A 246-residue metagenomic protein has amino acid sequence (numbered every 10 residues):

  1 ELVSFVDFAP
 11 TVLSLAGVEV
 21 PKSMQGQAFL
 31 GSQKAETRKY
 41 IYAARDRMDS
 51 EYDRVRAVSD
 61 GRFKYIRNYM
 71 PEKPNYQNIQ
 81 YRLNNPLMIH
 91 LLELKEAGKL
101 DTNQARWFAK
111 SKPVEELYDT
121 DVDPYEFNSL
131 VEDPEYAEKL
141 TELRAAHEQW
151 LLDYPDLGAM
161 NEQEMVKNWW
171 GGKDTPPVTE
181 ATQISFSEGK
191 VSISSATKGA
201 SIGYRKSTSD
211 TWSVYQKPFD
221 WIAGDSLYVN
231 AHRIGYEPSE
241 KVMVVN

Functional and structural regions predicted by a protein language model:
E1-D60, S129, Y136-A145, E164: Polar, surface-exposed loop/tail segments that function as active-site lids or cofactor/substrate-recognition elements
F8-L13, L117-D123, Y204: Beta-strand elements within well-structured catalytic alpha/beta cores of enzymes that handle phosphate/sulfate esters
S14-G17, V122, E132, L152: Residues at helix-coil transition
E36-T37, S59, K112, S187 (+1 more regions): A short, polar/charged loop/turn motif at coil->beta-strand junctions and beta-hairpin connectors
K39-Y40, R62, V114, K190 (+2 more regions): A residue-level signal for beta-strand positions that form part of recognition/binding surfaces within mature
M48-E132, K139, M160-N161, S192-S194: C-terminal, low-complexity/hydrophilic appendages and adjacent surface loops of extracellular/periplasmic anionic
V131, T141-A145, L152-N246: Short, compositionally stereotyped local motifs that mark structural "simplifiers"
